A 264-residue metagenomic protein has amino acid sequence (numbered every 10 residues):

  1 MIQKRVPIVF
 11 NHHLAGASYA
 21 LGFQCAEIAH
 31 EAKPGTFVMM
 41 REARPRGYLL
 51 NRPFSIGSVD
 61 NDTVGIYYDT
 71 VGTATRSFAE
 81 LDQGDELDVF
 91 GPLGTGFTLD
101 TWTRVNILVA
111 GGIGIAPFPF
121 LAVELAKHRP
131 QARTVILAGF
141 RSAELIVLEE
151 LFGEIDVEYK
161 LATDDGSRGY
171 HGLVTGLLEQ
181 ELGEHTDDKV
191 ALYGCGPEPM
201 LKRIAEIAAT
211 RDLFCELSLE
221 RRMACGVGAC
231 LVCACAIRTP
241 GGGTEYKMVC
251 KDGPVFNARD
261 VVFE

Functional and structural regions predicted by a protein language model:
I2-Q83: Ferredoxin-reductase
F10, S58, L161-T163, L217 (+1 more regions): Structural signal for conserved beta-strand scaffold positions within catalytic alpha/beta enzyme cores
A43-G47, G91-G96, T239: Short, charged beta-turn/beta-strand-edge "cap" motif at the junction between a beta-strand and an adjacent loop
T73-E220: FNR/FR-type flavoprotein reductase catalytic core
E198, R221-P254: Local cysteine-cluster metal-coordination motifs and their immediate loop/turn environment, predominantly Fe-S cluster
I207, V227-G228, K251-E264: Nucleotide-activated chemistry modules centered on ATP-dependent adenylation/adenylyltransferase
